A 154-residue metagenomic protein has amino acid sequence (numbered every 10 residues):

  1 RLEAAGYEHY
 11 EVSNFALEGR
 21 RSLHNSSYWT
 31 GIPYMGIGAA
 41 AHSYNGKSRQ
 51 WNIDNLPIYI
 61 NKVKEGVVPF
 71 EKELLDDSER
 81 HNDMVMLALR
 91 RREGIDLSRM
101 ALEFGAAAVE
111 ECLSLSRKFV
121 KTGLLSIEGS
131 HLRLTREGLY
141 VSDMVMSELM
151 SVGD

Functional and structural regions predicted by a protein language model:
R1-A106, M144, D154: C-terminal scaffold of the Radical SAM
E11, V120-S130: A short, conserved structural fragment
G19-R20, F119, R136-E137: Short secondary-structure boundary/hinge segments and terminal tails
L97-S98, E110-E111, I127: Extended hydrophobic-aromatic, low-complexity segments
A106-V120: Short amphipathic alpha-helical interaction segments
H131-T135: Minor-groove-contacting beta-hairpin "wing" of winged helix-turn-helix DNA-binding domains
E137-D154: Short, amphipathic alpha-helical interaction segments positioned at domain boundaries
